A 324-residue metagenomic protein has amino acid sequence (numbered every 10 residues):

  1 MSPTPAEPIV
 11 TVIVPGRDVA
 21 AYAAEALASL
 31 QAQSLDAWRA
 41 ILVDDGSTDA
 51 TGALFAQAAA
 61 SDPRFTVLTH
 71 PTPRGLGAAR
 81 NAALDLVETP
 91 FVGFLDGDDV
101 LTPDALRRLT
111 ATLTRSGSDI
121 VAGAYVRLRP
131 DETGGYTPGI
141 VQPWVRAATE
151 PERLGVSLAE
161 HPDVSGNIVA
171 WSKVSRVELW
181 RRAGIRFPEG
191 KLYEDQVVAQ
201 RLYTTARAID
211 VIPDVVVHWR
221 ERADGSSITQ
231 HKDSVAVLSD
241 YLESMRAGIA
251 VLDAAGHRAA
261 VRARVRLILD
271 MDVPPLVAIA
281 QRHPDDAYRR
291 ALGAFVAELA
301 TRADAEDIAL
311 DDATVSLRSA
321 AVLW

Functional and structural regions predicted by a protein language model:
M1-Y241, A247-A250: Nucleotide-sugar donor-binding/catalytic module of glycosyltransferases that assemble extracellular/cell-envelope
E221-W324: C-terminal subregions of glycosyltransferases and related glycan-biosynthesis enzymes
